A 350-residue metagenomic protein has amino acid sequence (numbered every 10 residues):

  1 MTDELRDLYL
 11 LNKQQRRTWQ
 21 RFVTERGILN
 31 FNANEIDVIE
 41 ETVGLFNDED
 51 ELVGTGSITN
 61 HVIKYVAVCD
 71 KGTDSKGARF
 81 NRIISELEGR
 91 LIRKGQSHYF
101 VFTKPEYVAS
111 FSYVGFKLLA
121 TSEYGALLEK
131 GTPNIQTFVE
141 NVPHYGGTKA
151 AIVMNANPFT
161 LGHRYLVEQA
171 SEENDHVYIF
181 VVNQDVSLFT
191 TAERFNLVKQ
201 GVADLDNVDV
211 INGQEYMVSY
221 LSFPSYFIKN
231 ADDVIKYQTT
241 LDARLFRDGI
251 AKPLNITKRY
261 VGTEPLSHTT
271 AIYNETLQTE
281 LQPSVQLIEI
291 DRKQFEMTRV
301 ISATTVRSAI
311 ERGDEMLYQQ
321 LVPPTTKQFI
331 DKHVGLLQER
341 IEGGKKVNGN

Functional and structural regions predicted by a protein language model:
M1-A33: Short amphipathic alpha-helix that is part of the acyltransferase structural core
K13-R17, L45, D50, D74-G77 (+2 more regions): Catalytic cores of nucleotide-enabled group-transfer and carboxylate-activating enzymes in metabolic and assembly-line
D37-I39: Short, small/polar residue-rich loop motifs at catalytic or cofactor-binding pockets
G44, D50-A67: Conserved beta-strand in the GNAT
V62-A78: A short, internal acetyl-CoA/4′-phosphopantetheine-binding micro-motif in the GNAT/acyltransferase core
K64, S75, E86-T103: N-terminal accessory interaction module
S75-L91, H163-E168: Conserved acetyl-CoA-binding loop-helix of GNAT-fold acetyltransferases
H98, F102-N350: Nucleotidyltransferase catalytic core that binds NTPs
